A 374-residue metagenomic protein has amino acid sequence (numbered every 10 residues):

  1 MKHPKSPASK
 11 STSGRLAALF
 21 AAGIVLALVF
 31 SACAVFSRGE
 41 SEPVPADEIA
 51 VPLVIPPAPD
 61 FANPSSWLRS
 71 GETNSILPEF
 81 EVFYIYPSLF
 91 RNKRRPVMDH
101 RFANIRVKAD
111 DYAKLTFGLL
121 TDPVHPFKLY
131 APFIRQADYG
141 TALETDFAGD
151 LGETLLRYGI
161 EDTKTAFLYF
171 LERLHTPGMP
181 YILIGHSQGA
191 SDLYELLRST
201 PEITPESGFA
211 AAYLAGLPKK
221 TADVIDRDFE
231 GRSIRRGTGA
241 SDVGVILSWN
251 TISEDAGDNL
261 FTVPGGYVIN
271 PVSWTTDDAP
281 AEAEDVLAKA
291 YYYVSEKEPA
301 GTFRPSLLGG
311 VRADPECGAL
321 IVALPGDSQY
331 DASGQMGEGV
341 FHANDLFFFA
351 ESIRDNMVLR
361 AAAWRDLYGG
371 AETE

Functional and structural regions predicted by a protein language model:
S9-A22, W364: N-terminal Sec-pathway targeting helices
I24-L28: Hydrophobic core
S31-A32: C-terminal motif of bacterial Sec signal peptides marking the signal peptidase cleavage site
V35-F36, E161-P177, R198-A363, L367 (+1 more regions): Surface cap/lid and interfacial helix-loop subdomains adjacent to catalytic sites that gate substrate access
R38, E42-V44, I49, I85-M179 (+1 more regions): Active-site catalytic motif of lipid deacylating hydrolases and related acyltransferases
P78-F80, H125-L129, P177-P180, S207-A211: Loop/turn elements at helix/coil->beta-strand transitions in domains of secreted/extracellular proteins
G185-G189: Gly/Ala-rich beta-loop-alpha elbow adjacent to hydrolase catalytic centers
D192-L196: Hydrolases whose catalytic domains are alpha/beta-hydrolase-1, hotdog thioesterase, or metallo-beta-lactamase-like
